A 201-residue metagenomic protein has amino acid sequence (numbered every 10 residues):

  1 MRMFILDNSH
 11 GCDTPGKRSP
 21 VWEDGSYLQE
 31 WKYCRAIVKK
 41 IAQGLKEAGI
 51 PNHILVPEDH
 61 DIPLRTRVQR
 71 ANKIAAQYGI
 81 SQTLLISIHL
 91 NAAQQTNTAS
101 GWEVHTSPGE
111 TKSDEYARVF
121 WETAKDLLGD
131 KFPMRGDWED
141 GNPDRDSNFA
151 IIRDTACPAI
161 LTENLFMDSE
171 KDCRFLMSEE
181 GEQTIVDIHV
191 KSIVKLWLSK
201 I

Functional and structural regions predicted by a protein language model:
M1-Y27: Short glycine-rich His-centered loop
R2-F4, W31-I201: Active-site-proximal helix/loop segments of hydrolytic enzymes
